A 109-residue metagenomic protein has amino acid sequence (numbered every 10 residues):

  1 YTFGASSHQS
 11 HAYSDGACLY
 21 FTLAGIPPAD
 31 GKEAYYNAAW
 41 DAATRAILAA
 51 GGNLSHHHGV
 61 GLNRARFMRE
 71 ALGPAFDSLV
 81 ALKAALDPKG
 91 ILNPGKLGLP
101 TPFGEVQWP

Functional and structural regions predicted by a protein language model:
Y1-P109: Conserved glycine-rich FAD pyrophosphate-binding loop
